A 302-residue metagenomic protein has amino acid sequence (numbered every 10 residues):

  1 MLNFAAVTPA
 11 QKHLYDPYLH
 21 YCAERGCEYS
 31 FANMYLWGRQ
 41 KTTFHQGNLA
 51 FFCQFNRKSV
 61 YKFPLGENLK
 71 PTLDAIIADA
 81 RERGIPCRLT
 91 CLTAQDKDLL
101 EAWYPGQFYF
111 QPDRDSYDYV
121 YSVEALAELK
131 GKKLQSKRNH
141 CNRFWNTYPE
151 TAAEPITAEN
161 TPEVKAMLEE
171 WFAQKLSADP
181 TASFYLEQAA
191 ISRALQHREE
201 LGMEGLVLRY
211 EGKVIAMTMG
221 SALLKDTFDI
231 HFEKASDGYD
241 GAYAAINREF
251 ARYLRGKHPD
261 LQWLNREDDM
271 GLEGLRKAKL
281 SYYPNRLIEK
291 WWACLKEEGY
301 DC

Functional and structural regions predicted by a protein language model:
N3-H20, G26: Short Lys/Arg-enriched alpha/beta "domain-start" segment
A23, C27-Q95, R209-D237: Conserved donor-binding loop and adjoining core beta-sheet/short helix segment in diverse acyl/aminoacyl transferases
P86-W103, R114-D118: Short, glycine/charge-rich beta-strand/loop segments that flank catalytic centers and engage negatively charged groups
R88-L89, E154, W263-R266: Short catalytic-loop micro-motif centered on adjacent basic/acidic residues
K97-F110, N139, M270-L287: Conserved active-site alpha-helix within GNAT-family acetyltransferase domains
G106-P180: Acyltransferase donor/substrate-recognition loop-hinge adjacent to the catalytic core
E159-K213: Short, conserved active-site entrance elements at the starts or edges of catalytic domains
M203-K296: Aromatic (often tryptophan-rich) hydrophobic motifs at membrane interfaces
